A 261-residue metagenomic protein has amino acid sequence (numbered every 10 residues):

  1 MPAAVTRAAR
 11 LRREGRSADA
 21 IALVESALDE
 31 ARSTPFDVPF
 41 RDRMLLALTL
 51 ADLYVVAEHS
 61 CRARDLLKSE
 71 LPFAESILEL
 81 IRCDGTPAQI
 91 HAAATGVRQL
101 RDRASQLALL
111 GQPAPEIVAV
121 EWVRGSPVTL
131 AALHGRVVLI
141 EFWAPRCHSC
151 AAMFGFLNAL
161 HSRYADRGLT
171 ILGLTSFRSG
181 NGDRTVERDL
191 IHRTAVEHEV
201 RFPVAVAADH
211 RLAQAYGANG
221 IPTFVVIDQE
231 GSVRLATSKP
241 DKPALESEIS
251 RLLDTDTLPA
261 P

Functional and structural regions predicted by a protein language model:
E30-R41, I77-C83: Flexible helix-coil transition and linker loops at the boundaries of alpha-helical arrays
P72-V120, A131-H134, L258-P261: N-proximal helix/coil linker or "cap" segments that precede and/or mark the start of modular domains
P127-A151, L157, I171: Short active-site neighborhood of thiol/selenol oxidoreductases, capturing the structured segment around
A151-H198, V206-Q214, S247: Structural microenvironment flanking redox-active thiols in thiol-disulfide oxidoreductases
V196-R201, V206-S250: Thiol/disulfide oxidoreductase modules built on the thioredoxin-like
